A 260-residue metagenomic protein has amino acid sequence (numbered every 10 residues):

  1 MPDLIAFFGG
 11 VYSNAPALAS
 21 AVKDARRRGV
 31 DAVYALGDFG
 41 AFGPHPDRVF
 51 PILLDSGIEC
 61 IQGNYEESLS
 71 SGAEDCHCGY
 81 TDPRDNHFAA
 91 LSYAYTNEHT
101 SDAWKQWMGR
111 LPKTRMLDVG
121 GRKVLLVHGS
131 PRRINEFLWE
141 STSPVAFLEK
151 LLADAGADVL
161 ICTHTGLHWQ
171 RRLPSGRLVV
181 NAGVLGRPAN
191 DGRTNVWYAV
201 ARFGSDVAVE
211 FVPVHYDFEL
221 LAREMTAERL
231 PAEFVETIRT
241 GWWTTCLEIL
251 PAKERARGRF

Functional and structural regions predicted by a protein language model:
P2-E98, K105, G109: Core catalytic region of metal-dependent phosphoesterases/phosphodiesterases, especially metallo-beta-lactamase-like
D3-G10, K123-S130, V179-G183, F211: Active-site-proximal beta-strand elements of phosphoester/diester hydrolases
Y12-A17, A41-P44, Y65-S71, R132 (+2 more regions): Active-site environment of divalent metal-dependent phosphoester hydrolases
A25-V30, D118-G120, A153-G156, V200 (+1 more regions): Glycine-rich phosphate-binding loop signature in dinucleotide/nucleotide-binding domains
H77-H87, G120-A155: Active-site-proximal segments of metal-dependent phosphoesterases and phosphodiesterases across multiple
K113-G121, R171-L173, A201: Short acidic-hydrophobic surface loop/beta-edge motif
V145-L185: Anionic-ligand binding region
R172-F260: Acidic, His/Gly-rich catalytic cores of divalent-metal-dependent hydrolytic chemistry
